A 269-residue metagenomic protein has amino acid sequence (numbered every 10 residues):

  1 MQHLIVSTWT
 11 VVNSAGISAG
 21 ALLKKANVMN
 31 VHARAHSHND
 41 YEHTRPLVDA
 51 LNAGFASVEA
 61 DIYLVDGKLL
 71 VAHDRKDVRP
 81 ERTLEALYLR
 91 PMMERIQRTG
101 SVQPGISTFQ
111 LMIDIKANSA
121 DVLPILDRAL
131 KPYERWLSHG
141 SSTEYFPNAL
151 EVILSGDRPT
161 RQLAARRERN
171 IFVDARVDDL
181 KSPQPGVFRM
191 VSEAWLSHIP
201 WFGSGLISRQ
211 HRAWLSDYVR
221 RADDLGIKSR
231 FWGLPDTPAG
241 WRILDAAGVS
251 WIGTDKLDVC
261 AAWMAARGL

Functional and structural regions predicted by a protein language model:
M1-H3, W9-L269: Phosphate-group recognition and catalysis centered on beta-loop-alpha active-site segments
